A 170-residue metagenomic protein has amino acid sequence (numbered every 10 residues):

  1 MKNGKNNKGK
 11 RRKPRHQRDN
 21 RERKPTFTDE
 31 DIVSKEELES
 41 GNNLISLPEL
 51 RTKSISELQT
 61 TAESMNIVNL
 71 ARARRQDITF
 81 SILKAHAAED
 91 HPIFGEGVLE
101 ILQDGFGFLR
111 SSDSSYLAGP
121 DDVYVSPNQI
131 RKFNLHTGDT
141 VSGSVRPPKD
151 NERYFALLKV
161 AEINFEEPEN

Functional and structural regions predicted by a protein language model:
M1-V125, N134: Charged, low-complexity terminal tails
L102, R146-P148: Short beta-strand micro-motifs enriched in acidic
R131: Conserved small-residue-rich
L135, P148-N170: P-loop NTP-binding catalytic core
G138-T140: Loop/turn positions that initiate beta-strands
